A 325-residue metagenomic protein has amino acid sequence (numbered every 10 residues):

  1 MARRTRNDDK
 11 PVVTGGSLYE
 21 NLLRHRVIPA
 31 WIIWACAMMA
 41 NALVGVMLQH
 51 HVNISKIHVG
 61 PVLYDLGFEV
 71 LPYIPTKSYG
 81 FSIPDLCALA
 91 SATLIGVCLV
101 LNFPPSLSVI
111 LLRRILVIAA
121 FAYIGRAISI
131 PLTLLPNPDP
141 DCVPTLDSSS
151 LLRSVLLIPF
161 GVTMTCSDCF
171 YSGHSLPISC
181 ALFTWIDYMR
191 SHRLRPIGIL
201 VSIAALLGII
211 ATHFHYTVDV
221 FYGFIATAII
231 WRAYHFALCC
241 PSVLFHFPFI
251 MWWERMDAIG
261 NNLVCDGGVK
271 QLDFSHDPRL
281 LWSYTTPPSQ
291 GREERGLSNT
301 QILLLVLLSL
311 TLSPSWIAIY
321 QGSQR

Functional and structural regions predicted by a protein language model:
A2-S106, D266-R292, I319-R325: N-terminal transmembrane-helix/juxtamembrane module of multi-pass inner/ER membrane proteins
A30, I95-L132, D141: Interfacial segments of alpha-helical transmembrane regions
A35, L86-L94, L116, S172-L176 (+1 more regions): Membrane-embedded alpha-helical segments of multi-pass membrane proteins, especially the transmembrane helices
M39, Y123-I128, L200-H213, L312-P314: Aromatic-anchored segments of alpha-helical transmembrane domains
A40-Q49, G125-P138: C-terminal TM-helix exit segments that contain a strictly Trp-centered aromatic cap at the helix terminus
L132-Y188, F245-G296: Membrane-interfacial catalytic/cofactor-binding modules of polytopic membrane enzymes
L157-H246: Membrane-embedded catalytic cores of phosphoryl/pyrophosphoryl-handling enzymes
E293-A318: Final/C-terminal transmembrane alpha-helix of multipass membrane proteins
